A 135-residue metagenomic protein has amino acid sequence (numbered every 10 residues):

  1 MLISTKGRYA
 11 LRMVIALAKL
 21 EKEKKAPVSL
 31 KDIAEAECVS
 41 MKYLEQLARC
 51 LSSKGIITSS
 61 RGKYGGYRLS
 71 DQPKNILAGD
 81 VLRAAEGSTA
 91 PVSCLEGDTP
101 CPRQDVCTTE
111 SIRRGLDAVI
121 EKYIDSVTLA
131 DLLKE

Functional and structural regions predicted by a protein language model:
M1-V14: Short alpha-helical segments that sit at the start of domains
M13-L20, A84: Short amphipathic alpha-helical elements of helix-turn-helix/winged-helix folds
V28-C38: A short alpha-helical element within helix-turn-helix/winged-helix DNA-binding domains across DNA-binding proteins
E35, S52-S53: Alpha-helical residues within the helix-turn-helix
A48-R49: Short, hydrophobic-biased segments on the C-terminal half of alpha helices that form "recognition helices"
G55-L69: Beta-hairpin "wing" of winged helix-turn-helix
S70-E135: Non-DNA-binding regulatory cores of transcription-related proteins, predominantly C-terminal effector-binding
